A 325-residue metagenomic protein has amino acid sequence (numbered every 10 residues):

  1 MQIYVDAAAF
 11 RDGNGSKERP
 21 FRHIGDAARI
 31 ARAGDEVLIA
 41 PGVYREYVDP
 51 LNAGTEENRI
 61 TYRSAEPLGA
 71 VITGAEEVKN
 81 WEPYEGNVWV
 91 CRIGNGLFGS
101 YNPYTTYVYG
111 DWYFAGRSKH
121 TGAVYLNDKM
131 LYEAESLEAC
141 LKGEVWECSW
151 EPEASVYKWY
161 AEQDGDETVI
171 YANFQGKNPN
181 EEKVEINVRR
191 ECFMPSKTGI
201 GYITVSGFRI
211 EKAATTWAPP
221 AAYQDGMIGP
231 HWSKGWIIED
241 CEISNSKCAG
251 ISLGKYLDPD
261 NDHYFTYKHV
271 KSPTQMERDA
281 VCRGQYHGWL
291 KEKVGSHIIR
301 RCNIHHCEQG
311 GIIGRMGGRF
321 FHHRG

Functional and structural regions predicted by a protein language model:
Q2-W232, I237, E242-S252, Y256-L290: Extracellular polysaccharide-degrading/modifying enzymes targeting complex plant/algal/animal polysaccharides
E18, D225, V294, I299 (+1 more regions): Short coil/loop residues immediately preceding or within conserved phosphate-binding loops of NTP-utilizing enzyme
G201-I203, K234-C241, G295-H305, F321-G325: Beta-solenoid/beta-rich acyl/carboxylate-transfer cores
L253-L257, E292-V294, G310, G314-R319 (+1 more regions): Beta-propeller blade termini and top-face loops
Y286, H305-H306, G318: Acidic, low-complexity segments
